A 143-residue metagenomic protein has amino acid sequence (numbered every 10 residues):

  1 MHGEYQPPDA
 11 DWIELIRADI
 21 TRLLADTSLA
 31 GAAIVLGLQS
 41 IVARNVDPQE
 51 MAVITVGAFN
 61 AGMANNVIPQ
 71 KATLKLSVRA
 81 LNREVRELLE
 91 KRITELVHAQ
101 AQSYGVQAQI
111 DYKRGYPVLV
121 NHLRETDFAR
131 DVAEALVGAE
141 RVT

Functional and structural regions predicted by a protein language model:
M1-N121: Midchain, well-structured core segments that form catalytic/ion-binding scaffolds
K113-T143: An extended, acidic, His-containing surface patch that forms the Zn2+-binding/catalytic region of metallohydrolases
